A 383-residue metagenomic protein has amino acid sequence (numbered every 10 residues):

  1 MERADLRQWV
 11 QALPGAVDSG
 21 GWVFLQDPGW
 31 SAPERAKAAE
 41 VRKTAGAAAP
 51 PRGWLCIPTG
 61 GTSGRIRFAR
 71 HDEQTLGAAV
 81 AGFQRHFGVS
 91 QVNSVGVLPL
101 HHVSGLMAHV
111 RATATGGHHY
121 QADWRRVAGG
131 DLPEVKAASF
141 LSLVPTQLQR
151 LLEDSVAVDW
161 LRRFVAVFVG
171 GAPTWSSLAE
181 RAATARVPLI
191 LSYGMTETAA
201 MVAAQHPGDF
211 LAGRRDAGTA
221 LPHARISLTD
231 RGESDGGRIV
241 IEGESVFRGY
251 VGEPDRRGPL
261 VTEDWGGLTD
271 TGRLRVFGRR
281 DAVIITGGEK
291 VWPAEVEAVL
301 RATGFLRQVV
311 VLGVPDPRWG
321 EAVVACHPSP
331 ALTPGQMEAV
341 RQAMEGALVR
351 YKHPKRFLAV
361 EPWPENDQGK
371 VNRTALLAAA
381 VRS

Functional and structural regions predicted by a protein language model:
R3-L6, K43-P58, G88-S94: Conserved pre-ATP/AMP-binding loop-to-beta segment of ANL
R3-R7, V23-K37, G117-K136, Q147 (+1 more regions): ATP-dependent adenylate-forming carboxylate-activation enzymes
G53-A81: Conserved AMP-binding A3 loop
R70-L151, A166, I190: AMP-binding/adenylate-forming
E153-A212, R225: Gly/Ser/Thr-rich phosphate-binding loop
T219-P222, R231-G258, R279, E289-V291: Conserved ATP/PPi-binding loop(s) of AMP-dependent carboxylate-activating enzymes
G243, G249, W265-K352, A375: AMP-binding/adenylate-forming catalytic core of the ANL superfamily
L348-K370: AMP-binding/adenylate-forming catalytic domain of the ANL superfamily
